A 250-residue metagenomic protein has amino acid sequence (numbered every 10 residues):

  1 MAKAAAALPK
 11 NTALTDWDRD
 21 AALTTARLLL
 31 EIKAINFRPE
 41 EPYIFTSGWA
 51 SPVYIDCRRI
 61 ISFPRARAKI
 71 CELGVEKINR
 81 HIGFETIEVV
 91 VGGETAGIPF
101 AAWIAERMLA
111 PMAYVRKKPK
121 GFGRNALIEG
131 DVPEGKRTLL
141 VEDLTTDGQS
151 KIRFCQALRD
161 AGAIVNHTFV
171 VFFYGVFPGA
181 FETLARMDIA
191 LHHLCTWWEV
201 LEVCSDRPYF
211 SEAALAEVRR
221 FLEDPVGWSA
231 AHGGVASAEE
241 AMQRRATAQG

Functional and structural regions predicted by a protein language model:
M1-V141, T145-G250: PRPP-associated nucleotide enzymes
